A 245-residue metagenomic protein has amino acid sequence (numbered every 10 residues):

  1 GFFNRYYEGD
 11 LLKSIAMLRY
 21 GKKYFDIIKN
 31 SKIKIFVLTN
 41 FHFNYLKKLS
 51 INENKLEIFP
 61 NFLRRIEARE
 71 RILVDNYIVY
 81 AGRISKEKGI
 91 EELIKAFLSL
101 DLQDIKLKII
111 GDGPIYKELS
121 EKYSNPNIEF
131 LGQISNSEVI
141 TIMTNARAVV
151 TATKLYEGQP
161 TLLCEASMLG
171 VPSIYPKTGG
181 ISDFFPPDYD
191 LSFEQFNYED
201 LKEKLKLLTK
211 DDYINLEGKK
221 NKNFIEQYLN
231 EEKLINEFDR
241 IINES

Functional and structural regions predicted by a protein language model:
G1-I35: Membrane-proximal helix-turn-helix segments that form the acceptor-binding/catalytic region of lipid-linked
F41-H42, F59-A68, P114: Short beta-strand->alpha-helix junction loop in the catalytic core of nucleotide-activated group-transfer enzymes
N61-L63, E70-K88, I94-F97, K108: Conserved donor-binding/catalytic core segment of Leloir-type glycosyltransferases
E118-S137: Nucleotide-activated donor-binding/catalytic signature segment of Leloir-type glycosyltransferases, i.e., the conserved
Q133-I134, I142-A146: Short alpha-helical donor nucleotide-sugar binding micro-motif in glycosyltransferases
T144-G158, V171: Acidic donor-binding loop of glycosyltransferase active sites
P187-Y198, L207-D212: Conserved acidic donor-binding segment of nucleotide-sugar-dependent glycosyltransferases
D212-N243: A charged, aromatic-enriched C-terminal amphipathic alpha-helix characteristic of glycosyltransferases across folds
